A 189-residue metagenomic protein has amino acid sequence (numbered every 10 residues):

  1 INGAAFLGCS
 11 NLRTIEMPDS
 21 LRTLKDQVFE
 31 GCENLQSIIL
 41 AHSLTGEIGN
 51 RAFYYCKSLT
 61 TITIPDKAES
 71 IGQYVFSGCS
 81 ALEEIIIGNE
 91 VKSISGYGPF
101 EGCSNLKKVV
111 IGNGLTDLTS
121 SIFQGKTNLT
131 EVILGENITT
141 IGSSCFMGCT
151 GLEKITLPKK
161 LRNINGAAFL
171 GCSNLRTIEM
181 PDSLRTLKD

Functional and structural regions predicted by a protein language model:
N2-L7, K25-E30, G49-Y54, G72-S77 (+5 more regions): Consensus positions within tandem repeat domains that build extended binding/scaffold surfaces
C9-T23, E33-E47, K57-S70, S80-S93 (+4 more regions): Structural signature of tandem-repeat unit edges
